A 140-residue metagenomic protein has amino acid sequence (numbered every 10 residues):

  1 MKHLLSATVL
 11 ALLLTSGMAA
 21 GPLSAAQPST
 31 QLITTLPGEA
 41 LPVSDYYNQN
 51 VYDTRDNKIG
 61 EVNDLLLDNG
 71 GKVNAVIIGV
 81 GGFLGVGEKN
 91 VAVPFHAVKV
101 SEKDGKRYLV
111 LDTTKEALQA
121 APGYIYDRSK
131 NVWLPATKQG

Functional and structural regions predicted by a protein language model:
K2-V9, L13-G140: Peripheral interaction segments used for macromolecular assembly
